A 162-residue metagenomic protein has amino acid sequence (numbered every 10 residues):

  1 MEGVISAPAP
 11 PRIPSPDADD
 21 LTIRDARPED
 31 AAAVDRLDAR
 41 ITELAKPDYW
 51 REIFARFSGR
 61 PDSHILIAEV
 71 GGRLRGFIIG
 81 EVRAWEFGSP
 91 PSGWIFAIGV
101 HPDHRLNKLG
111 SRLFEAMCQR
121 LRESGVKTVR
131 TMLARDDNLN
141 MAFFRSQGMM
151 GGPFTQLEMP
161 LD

Functional and structural regions predicted by a protein language model:
M1-E29, D162: Conserved N-terminal entry element of GNAT/NAT acetyltransferase domains
E2-S6, Q147-D162: Active-site/acyl-donor-binding loops of N-acyltransferases
P16, D25-P28, R36, R40-P90 (+2 more regions): Acetyl-CoA-dependent GNAT
A97-R105: A short, internal acetyl-CoA/4′-phosphopantetheine-binding micro-motif in the GNAT/acyltransferase core
L106-Q119, S146: Conserved acetyl-CoA-binding loop-helix of GNAT-fold acetyltransferases
S111, R135-P153: Conserved active-site alpha-helix within GNAT-family acetyltransferase domains
L121-M132: Conserved GNAT acetyl-CoA-binding A-motif
T131-N140, E158, D162: Conserved beta-strand-loop-alpha-helix junction that forms the acyl-donor binding cleft
